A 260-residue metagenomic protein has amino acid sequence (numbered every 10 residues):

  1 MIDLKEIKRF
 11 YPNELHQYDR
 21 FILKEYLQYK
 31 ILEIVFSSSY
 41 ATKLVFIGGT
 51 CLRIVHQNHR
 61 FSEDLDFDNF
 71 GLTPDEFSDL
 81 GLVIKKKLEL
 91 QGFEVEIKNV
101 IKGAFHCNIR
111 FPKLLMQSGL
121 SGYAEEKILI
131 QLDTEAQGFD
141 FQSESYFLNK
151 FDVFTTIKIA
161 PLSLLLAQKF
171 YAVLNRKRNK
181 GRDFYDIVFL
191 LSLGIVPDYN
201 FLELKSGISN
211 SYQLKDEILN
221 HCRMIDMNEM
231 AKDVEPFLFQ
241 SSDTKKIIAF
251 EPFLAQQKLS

Functional and structural regions predicted by a protein language model:
M1-Y29, I34-L44, V55, L72-S260: Structured mid-to-C-terminal alpha-helical surface segments
G49, H56-F77: Catalytic metal-binding acidic patch
G49-T50, R182: Gly/Ser/Thr-rich helix-start
